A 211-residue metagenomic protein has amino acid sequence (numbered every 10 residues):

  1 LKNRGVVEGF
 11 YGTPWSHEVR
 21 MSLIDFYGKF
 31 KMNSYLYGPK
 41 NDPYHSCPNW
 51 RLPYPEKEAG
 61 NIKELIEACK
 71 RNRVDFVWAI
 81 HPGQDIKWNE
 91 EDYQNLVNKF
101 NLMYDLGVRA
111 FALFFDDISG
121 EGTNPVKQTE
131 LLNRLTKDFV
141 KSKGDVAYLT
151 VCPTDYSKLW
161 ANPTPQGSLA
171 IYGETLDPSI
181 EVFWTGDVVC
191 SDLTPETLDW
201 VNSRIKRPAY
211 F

Functional and structural regions predicted by a protein language model:
L1-K99, D105-R109: Feature activates predominantly on carbohydrate-active enzymes
N3, M32, R73, V108-A110 (+3 more regions): A general structural motif
G9-F10, I118-F211: Catalytic-core regions of glycoside hydrolase
E58-L65, K99-R109, R134-T136, G167-E181: Short, Lys/Arg-enriched charge-dense amphipathic segments
R109, F115-D117: Short, conserved phosphate-binding/catalytic loop or strand-edge motifs used in phosphoryl-/nucleotidyl-transfer
